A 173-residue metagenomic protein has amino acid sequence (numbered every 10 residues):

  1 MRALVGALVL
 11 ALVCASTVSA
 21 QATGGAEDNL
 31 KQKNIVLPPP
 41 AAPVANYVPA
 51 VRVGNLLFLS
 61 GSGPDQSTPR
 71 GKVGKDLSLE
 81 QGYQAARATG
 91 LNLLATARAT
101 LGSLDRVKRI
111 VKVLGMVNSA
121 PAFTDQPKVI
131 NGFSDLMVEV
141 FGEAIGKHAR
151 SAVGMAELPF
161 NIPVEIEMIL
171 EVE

Functional and structural regions predicted by a protein language model:
M1-L4: Positively charged n-region of N-terminal signal peptides that target proteins for export
G6-S16: Bacterial N-terminal signal peptides
A20-E173: Short, polar/acidic, helix-capping and beta-turn segments at strand->helix junctions that line the mouths
